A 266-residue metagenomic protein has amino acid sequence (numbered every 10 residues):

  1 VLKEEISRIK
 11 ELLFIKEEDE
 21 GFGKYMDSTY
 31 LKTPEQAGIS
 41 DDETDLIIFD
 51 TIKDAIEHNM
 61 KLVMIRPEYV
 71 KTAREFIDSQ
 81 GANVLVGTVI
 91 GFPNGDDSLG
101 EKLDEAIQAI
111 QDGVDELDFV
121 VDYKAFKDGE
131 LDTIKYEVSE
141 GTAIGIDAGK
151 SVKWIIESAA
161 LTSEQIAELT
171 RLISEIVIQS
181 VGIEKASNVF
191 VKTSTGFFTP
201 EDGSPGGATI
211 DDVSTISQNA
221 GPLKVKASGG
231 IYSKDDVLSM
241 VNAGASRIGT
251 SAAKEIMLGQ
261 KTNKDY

Functional and structural regions predicted by a protein language model:
V1-E18: Charge-dense, intrinsically disordered terminal/linker segments
E18-D50, T215-K224, I231-Y266: Alpha/beta catalytic cores of nucleotide-metabolism and tRNA/nucleoside-modifying enzymes
E18-L99, Q111, L172-E175: Conserved N-terminal beta1-alpha1 strand-loop-helix module at the mouth
G21-T33, K61-I65, V84-G91, L117-F119 (+5 more regions): Hydrophobic faces of well-ordered beta-strands that scaffold small-molecule active sites in alpha/beta enzyme cores
Y30, T88-I90, L99, Q111-F126 (+2 more regions): Glycine-rich phosphate-binding active-site loops on the catalytic face of alpha/beta enzymes
I65-L85, D97-E101, Y123-I146, A159-E168 (+3 more regions): Active-site-adjacent beta->alpha loops and helix N-cap segments on the catalytic face of soluble alpha/beta enzymes
N94-Q111, L161-L172, V213-S214, Q218-L223 (+1 more regions): Catalytic cores of alpha/beta
S151-T170, I176-S187, K192: A contiguous pocket-lining binding segment that forms or flanks enzyme active sites
